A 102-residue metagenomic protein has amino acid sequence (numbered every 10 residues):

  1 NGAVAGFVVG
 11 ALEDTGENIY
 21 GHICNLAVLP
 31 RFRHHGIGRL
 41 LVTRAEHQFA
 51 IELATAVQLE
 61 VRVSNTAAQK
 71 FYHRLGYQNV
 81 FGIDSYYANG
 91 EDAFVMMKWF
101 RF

Functional and structural regions predicted by a protein language model:
N1-G2, G36, Q69-G76: Short linear motifs at secondary-structure transitions and domain/linker junctions
N1-R33, R39-R44, Q48-E52, F81 (+1 more regions): Acetyl-CoA-dependent GNAT
H34-H35, V63: ABC ATPase nucleotide-binding domain "signature motif"
T55-Q58, R62-Q69, R74-L75, F81 (+1 more regions): C-terminal "cap" of GNAT-fold acetyltransferases
